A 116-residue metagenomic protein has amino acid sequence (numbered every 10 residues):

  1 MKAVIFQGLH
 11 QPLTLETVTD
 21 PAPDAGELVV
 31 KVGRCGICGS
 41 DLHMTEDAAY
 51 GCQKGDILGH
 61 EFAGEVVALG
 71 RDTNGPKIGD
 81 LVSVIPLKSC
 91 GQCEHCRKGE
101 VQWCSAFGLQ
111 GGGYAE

Functional and structural regions predicted by a protein language model:
M1-K2: Extreme N-terminal starter segment of soluble prokaryotic enzymes
I5-Q7, E46, R97: Residue-level signal for short segments within beta-strands and strand-turn junctions of well-structured beta-sheet
Q11-L15, G39-S40: Short N-terminal binding/cap micro-motifs at the start of the first secondary-structure element
T17-T19: Generic structural detector for well-ordered beta-strands
P21-C35, A48-E94, Y114: Glycine-rich beta-strand-centered segment in the early N-terminal region that forms part of a ligand/cofactor-binding
S40-E46: Cytochrome P450 core scaffold surrounding the K-helix E-X-X-R motif and the conserved "meander" helix-loop region
K88-E116: NAD(P)H dinucleotide-binding glycine-rich loop of Rossmann-like/cofactor-binding domains, especially the beta1-alpha1
